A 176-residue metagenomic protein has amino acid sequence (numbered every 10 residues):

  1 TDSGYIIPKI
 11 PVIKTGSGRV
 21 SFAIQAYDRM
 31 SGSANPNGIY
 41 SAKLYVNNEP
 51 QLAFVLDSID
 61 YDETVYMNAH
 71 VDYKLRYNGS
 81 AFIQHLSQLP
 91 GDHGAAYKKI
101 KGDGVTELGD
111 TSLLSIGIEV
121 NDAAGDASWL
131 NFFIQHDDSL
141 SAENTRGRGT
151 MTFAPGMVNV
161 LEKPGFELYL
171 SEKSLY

Functional and structural regions predicted by a protein language model:
D2-D138: Long, low-complexity serine/threonine/glycine- and acidic-rich segments characteristic of extracellular
D126-Y176: Feature for mature exported/ectodomain regions
